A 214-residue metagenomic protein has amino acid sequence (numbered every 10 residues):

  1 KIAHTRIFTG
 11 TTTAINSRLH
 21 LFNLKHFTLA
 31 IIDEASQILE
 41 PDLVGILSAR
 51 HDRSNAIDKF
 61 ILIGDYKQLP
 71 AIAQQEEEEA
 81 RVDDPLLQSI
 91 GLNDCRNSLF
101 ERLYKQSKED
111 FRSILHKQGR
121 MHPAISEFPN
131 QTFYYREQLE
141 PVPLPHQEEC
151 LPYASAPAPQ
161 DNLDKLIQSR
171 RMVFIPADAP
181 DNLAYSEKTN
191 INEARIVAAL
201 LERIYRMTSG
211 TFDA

Functional and structural regions predicted by a protein language model:
K1-A14: Inter-Walker segment of RecA-like/P-loop motor cores
T13-A14, L21-A214: Conserved helicase motor core of SF1/SF2 NTP-dependent helicases
